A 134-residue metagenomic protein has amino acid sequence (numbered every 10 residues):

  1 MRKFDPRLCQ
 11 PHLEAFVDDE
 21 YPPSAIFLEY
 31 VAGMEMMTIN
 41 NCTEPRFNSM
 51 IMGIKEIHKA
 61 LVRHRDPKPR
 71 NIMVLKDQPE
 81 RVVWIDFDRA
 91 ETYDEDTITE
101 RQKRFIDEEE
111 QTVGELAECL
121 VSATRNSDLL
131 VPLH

Functional and structural regions predicted by a protein language model:
M1-F47: Conserved structural core of kinase catalytic domains
P22-I26, I39-M50, E56-R65, R70 (+1 more regions): C-lobe/activation-segment region of protein kinase-like
